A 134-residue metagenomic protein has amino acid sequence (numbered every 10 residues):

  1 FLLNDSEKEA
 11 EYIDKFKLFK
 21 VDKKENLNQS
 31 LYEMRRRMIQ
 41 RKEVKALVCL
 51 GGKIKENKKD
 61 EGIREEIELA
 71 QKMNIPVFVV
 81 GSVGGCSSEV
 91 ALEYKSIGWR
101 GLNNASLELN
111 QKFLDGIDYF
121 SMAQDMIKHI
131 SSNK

Functional and structural regions predicted by a protein language model:
F1-N133: Acidic/glycine-enriched connector segments
